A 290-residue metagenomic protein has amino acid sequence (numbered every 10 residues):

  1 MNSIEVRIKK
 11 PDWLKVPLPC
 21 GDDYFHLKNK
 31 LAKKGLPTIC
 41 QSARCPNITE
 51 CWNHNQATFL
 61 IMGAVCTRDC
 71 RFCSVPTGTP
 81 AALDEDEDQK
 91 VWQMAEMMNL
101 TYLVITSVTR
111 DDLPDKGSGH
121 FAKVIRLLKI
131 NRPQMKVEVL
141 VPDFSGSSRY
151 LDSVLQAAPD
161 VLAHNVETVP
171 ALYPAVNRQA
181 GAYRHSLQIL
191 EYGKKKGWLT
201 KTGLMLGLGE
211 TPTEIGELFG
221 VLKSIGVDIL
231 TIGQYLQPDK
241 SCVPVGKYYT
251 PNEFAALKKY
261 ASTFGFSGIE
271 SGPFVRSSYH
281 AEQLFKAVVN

Functional and structural regions predicted by a protein language model:
M1-T58, M62, Q89-Q93, K123-Q134 (+2 more regions): Auxiliary Fe-S-binding modules of radical SAM enzymes
C45, C66, C70-C73: Short cysteine clusters
E50-N53, R71, V75-G78: Short functional micro-motifs and their immediate structural scaffolds
A57, R68, L162: Change "...and in nucleic-acid phosphodiester-cleaving endonucleases..." to "...and in nucleic-acid processing enzymes
A64-T67, L100, E167-V169, Y235-Q237: Short connector loops/turns at beta-strand edges and beta->alpha or beta->beta junctions
C66, T109-D112, F144, G209 (+1 more regions): Short, glycine/serine-rich, charged loops/turns that create anion-binding and catalytic segments at active sites
D69, L113, L172, K240 (+1 more regions): Glycine/Thr-rich phosphate-binding loops of Rossmann-like dinucleotide-binding domains
S74-K90, M97-S148, V154-Q188, K201 (+2 more regions): Core AdoMet radical
